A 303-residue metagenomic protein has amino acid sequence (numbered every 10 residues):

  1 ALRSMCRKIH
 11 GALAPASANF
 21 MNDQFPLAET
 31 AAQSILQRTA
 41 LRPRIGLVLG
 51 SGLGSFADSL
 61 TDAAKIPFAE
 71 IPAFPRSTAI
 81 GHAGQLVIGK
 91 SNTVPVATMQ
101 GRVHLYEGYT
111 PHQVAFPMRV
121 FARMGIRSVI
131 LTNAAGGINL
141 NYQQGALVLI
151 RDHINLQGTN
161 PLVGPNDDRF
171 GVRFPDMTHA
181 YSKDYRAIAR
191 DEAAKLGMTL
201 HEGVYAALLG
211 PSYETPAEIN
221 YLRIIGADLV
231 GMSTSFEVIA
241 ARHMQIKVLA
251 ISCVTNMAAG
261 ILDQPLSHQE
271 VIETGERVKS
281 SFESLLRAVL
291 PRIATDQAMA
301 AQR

Functional and structural regions predicted by a protein language model:
F20-M177: Metabolite-binding pocket within alpha/beta catalytic cores that recognizes anionic/polar moieties
S34, R38, D184, I188-M198 (+1 more regions): Generic non-transmembrane alpha-helical segments
A122-G125, R223, R242: Non-catalytic positions within long, well-ordered alpha-helices that form the structural scaffold/packing of enzyme
R127-S128, D228, K247: Short acidic/polar active-site loop segments enriched in Thr and Asp
E192-D228, A294: Active-site/ligand-binding-proximal alpha/beta "capping" segment
M232-E270: Zn-dependent metallopeptidase/amidohydrolase metal-coordination segment
A258-R303: His/Asp/Glu-rich mid-to-C-terminal helical/loop segments that flank catalytic regions of hydrolases
